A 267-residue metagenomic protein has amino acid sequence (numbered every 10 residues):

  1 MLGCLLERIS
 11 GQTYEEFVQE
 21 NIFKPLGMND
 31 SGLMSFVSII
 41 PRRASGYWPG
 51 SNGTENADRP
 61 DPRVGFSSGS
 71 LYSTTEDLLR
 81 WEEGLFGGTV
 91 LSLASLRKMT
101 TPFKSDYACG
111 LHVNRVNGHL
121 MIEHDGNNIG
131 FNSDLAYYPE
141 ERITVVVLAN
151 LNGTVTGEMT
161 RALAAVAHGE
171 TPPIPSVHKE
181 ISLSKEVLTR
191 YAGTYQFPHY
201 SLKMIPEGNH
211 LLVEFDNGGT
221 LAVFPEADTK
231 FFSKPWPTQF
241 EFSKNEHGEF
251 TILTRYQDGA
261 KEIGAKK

Functional and structural regions predicted by a protein language model:
M1-P139: Short, surface-exposed loop or secondary-structure junction motifs that flank catalytic or metal-binding residues
M28, G87, N150-T154, A165-G169 (+1 more regions): Short, well-ordered loop/turn and helix-capping segments at boundaries between secondary-structure elements and domains
D58-R59, N132, A136, L148 (+3 more regions): Short linear motifs in exposed loops
L71-T75, G153, K185: Short, solvent-exposed loop/helix junctions and linker helices that flank or host conserved functional motifs
H119, E140, G157-K267: Peripheral terminal and inter-domain segments
E123-H124, D134-L151, T251-R255: Short, well-ordered beta-strand elements
D125, A149-N152, E207, D216: Histidine- and/or cysteine-centered catalytic micro-motif in compact active-site loops
I129, V146-N150, T154-R161: Extracytoplasmic and endomembrane cell-envelope/extracellular-matrix remodeling and assembly machinery
